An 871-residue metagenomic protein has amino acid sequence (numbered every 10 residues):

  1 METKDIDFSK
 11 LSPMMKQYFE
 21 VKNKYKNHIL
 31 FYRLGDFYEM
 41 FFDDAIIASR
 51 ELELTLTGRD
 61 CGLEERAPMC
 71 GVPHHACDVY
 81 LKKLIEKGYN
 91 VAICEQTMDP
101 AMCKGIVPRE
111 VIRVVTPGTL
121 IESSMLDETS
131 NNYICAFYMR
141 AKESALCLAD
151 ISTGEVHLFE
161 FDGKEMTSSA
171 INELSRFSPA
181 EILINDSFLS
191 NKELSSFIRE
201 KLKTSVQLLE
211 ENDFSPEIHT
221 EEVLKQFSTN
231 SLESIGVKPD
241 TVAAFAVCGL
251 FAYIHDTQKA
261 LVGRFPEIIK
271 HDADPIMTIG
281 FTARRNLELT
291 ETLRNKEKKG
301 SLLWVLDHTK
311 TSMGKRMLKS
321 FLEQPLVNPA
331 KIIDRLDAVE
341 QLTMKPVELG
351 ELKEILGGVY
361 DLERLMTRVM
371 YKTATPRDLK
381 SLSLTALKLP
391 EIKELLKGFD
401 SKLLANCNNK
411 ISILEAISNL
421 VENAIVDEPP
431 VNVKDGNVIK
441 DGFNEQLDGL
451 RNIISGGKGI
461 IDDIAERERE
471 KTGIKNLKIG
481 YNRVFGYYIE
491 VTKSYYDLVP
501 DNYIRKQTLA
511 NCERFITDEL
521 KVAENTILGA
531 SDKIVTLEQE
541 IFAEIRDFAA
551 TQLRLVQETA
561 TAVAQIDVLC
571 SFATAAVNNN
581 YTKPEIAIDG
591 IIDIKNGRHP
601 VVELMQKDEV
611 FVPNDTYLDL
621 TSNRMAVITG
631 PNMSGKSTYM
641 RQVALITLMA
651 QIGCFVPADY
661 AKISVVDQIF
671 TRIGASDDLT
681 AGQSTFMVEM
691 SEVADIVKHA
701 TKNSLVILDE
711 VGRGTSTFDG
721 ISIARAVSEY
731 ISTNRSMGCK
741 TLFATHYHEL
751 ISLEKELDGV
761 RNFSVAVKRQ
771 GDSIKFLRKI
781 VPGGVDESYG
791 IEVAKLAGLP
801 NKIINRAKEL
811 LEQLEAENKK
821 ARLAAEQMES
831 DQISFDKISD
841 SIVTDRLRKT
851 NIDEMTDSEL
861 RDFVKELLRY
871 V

Functional and structural regions predicted by a protein language model:
M1-Q341, G357-M370, A374-E466: Charged catalytic and DNA/RNA-contacting regions of genome-maintenance and nucleic-acid-processing enzymes
L11-M15, F31, F42, H74-L81 (+35 more regions): Amphipathic alpha-helical transducer elements in NTP-driven molecular machines
F42-D43, D240, K310-T311, F321 (+4 more regions): ATPase nucleotide-binding head domains, primarily ABC-like/P-loop NTPase cores
L81-E86, N90, E181-I184, M317 (+4 more regions): Hydrophobic/aromatic-rich, well-ordered segments within soluble, folded domains that form packed cores
A145, F214-E222, T278-F281, L293 (+4 more regions): Amphipathic heptad-repeat alpha-helical coiled-coil/stalk segments that mediate oligomerization, filament/stalk
T343-P346, I751: Amphipathic alpha-helical "coupling" segments that flank catalytic cores
Y371, T375, T385-K388, D441-G442 (+2 more regions): Charged, surface-exposed helical/loop "interaction arms" that form contiguous linear patches used for dimerization
V426, L509, E513-D547: Extended, charged coiled-coil "arm/hinge" scaffolds of SMC/Rad50-like chromosome-maintenance ATPases and other large
